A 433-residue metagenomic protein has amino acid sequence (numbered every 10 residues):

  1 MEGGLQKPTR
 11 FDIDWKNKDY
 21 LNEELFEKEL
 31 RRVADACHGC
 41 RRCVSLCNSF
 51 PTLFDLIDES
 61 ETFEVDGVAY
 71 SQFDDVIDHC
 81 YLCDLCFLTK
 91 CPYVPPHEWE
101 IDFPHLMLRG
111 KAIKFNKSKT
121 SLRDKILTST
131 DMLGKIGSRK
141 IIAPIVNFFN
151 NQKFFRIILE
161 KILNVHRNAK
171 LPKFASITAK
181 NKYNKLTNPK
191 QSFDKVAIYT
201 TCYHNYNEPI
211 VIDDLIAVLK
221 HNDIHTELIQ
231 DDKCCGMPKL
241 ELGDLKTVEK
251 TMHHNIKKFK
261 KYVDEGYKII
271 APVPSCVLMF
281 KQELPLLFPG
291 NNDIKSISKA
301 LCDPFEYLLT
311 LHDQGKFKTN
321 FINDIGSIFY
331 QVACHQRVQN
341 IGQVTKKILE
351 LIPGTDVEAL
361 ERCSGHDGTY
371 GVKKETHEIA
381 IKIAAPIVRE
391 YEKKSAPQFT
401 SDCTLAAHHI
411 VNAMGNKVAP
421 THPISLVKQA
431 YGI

Functional and structural regions predicted by a protein language model:
E2-Y20, S45-Y81, Y93-R123, K417-V427: Non-heme iron-sulfur electron-transfer modules
F11-D14, E23, L56-I57, D66-V68 (+3 more regions): A short alpha-helix capping/helix-coil boundary motif
D14-H38, V68: Asp/Glu-centered strand-loop micro-motifs enriched in Gly/Pro and often flanked by an aromatic residue
L25-E29, Q72, K250-T251, I383: Short, glycine/acidic-rich beta->alpha junctions
L25-K28, V68-S71, E98, G243 (+2 more regions): A structural signal for alpha-helical segments
E29-F50, Q72-E98, G110, I136-G137 (+3 more regions): Cysteine-centered iron-sulfur cluster-binding motifs in ferredoxin-type domains/subunits of redox enzymes
L46, L56, T89-K90, L228 (+2 more regions): A generic structural-conservation signal
I101-I433: Iron-sulfur cluster-binding electron-transfer modules in prokaryotic oxidoreductases
